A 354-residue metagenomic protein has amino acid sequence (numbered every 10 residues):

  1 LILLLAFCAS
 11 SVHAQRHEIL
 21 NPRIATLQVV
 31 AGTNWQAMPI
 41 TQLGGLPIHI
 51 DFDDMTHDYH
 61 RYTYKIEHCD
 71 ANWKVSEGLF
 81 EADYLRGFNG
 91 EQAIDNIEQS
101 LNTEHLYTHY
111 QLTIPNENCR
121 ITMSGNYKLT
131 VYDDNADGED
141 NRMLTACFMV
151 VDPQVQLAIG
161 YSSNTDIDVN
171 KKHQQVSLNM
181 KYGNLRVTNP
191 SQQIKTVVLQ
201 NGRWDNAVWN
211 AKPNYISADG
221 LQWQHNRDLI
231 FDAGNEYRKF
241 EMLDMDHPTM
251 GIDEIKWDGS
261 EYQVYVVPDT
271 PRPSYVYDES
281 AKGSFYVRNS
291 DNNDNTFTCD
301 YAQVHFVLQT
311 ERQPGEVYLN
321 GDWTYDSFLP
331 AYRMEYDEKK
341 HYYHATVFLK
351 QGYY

Functional and structural regions predicted by a protein language model:
L1-R16: Bacterial Sec-dependent N-terminal signal peptides
E18-I19, V150-H173: Low-complexity, Pro/Ser/Thr- and charge-rich linker/hinge segments at domain boundaries
L20-D70, D168-Y182, D294-H305: Contiguous beta-strand segments within globular domains
R86-Y110, W204-P213, H305-Y354: Aromatic-rich carbohydrate-binding modules that target alpha-glucans
E104-D134: Ligand-binding face of N-terminal immunoglobulin V-set domains in extracellular IgSF glycoproteins
H109-E117, S217-F231, Y342-K350: Exposed aromatic-hydrophobic patches
P190-V276: Long, internal scaffold/assembly segments composed of regular secondary structure
Y265-G315: Basic K/R-rich, polyanion-interacting modules in nucleoproteins and related proteins
